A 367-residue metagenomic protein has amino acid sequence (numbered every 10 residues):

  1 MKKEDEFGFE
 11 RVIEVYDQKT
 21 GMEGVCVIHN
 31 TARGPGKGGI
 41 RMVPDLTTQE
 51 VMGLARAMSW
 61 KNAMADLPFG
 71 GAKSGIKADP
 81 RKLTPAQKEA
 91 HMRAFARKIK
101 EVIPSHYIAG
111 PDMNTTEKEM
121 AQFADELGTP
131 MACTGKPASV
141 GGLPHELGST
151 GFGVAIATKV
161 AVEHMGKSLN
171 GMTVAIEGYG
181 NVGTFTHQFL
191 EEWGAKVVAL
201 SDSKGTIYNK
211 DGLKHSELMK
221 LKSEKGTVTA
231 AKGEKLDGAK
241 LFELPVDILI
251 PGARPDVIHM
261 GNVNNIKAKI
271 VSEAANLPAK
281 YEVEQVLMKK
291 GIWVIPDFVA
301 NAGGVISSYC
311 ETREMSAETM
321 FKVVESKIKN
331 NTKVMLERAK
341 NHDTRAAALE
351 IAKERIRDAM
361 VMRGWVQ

Functional and structural regions predicted by a protein language model:
M1-Y16: Short, Gly/Pro- and small/polar-rich lid/capping loops
K19-A32, A63-G70: N-terminal glycine-rich anion-binding loops that anchor highly charged ligand groups
I28-W60: N-terminal cap/recognition module
N62-L169: Glycine/serine-rich phosphate-binding loop and adjoining beta1-alpha1 elements at the start of nucleotide-handling
K136-P137, G141, H145-P245: Glycine-rich phosphate/diphosphate-binding loop of Rossmann-like nucleotide-binding domains
A161-V162, K269-Q367: Adenosine-phosphate binding glycine-rich loop
G205-V294: Rossmann-like adenosine-cofactor binding region
